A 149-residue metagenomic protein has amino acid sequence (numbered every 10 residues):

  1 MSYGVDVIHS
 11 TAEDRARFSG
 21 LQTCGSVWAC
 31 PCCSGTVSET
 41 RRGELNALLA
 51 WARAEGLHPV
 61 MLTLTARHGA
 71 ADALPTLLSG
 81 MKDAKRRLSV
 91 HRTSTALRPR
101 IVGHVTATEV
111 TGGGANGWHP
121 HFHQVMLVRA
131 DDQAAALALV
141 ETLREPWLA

Functional and structural regions predicted by a protein language model:
M1-P120, M126-A149: Positively charged, glycine-rich low-complexity segments
